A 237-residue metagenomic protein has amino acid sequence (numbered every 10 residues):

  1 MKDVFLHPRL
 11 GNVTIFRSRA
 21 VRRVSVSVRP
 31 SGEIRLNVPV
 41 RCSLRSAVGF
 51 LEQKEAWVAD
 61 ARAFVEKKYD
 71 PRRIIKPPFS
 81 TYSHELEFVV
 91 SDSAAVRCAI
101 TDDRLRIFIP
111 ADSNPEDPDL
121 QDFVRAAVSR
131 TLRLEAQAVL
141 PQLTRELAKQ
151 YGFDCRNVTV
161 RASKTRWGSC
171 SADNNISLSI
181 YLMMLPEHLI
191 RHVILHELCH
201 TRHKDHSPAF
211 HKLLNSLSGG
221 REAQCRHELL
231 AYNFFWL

Functional and structural regions predicted by a protein language model:
M1-H192, T201-L237: Active-site-proximal or metal-binding-adjacent scaffold patches in catalytic folds
E197: Walker B catalytic acidic pair
